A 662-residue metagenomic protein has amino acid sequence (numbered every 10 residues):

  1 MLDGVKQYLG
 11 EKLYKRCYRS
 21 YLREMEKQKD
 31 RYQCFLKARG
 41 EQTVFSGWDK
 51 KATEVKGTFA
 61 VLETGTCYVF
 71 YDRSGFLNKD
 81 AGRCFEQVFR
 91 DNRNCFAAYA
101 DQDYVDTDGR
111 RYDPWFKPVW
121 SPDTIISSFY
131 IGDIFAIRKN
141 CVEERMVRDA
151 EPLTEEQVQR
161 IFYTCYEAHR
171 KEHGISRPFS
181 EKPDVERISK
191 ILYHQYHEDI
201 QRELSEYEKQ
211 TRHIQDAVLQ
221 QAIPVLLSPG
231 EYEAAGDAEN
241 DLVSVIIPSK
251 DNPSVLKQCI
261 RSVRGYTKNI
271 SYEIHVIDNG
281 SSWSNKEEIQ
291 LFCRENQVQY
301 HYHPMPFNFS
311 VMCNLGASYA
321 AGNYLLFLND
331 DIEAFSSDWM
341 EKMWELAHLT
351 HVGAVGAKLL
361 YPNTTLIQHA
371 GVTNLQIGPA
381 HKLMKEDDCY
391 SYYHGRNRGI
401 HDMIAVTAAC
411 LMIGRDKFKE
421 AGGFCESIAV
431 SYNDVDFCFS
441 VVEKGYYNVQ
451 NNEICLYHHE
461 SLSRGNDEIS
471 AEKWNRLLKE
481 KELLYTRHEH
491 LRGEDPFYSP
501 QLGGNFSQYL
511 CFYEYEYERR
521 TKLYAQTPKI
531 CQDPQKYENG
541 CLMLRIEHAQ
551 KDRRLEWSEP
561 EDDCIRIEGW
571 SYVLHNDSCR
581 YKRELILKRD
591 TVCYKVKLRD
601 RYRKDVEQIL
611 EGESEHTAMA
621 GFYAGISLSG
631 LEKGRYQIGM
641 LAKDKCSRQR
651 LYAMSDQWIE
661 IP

Functional and structural regions predicted by a protein language model:
L2-D49, L204-V243, N363, I377-D402 (+4 more regions): C-terminal, non-catalytic tails of nucleotide-sugar-dependent glycosyltransferases
Y68, L325: Short aromatic/hydrophobic "clamp" motif used to bind/position activated sugar donors
S74-G75, V276-I289, M305, E333: A conserved acidic beta->alpha catalytic loop
D80-Y112, K182, I332-I377: Conserved donor NDP-sugar-binding/catalytic core segment of glycosyltransferases
D91, R261-S271: Short, acidic, metal-binding catalytic loop of nucleotide-sugar glycosyltransferases
Y112-C141, S310-V311, L375-I413: A recurrent flexible, glycine/aromatic-enriched loop bordering the glycosyltransferase active site that acts as
C141, P152-P183, I188-S189, W339-M343 (+3 more regions): A short, conserved alpha-helix in the catalytic core of glycosyltransferases
L326, R519-P662: Basic, ligand-binding patches in group-transfer machinery, especially extracytoplasmic/periplasmic segments
